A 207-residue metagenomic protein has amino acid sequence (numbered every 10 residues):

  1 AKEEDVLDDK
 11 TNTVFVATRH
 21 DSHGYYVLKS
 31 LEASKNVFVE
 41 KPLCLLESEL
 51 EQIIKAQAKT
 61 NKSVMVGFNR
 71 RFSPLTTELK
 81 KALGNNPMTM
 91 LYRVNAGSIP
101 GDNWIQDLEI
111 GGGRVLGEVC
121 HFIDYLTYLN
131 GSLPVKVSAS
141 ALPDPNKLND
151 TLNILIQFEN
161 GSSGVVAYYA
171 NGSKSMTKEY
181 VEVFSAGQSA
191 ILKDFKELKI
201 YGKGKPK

Functional and structural regions predicted by a protein language model:
K2-I54: Beta-loop-alpha module in the N-terminal Rossmann-like domain of NAD(P)-dependent dehydrogenases, especially those
T13, T89, S163: Short, Asp-centered acidic motifs that coordinate Mg2+ and/or phosphate in catalytic or ligand-binding sites
R19-D21, R70-R71, N171: Short glycine-rich anion-binding loops that position phosphate/pyrophosphate groups of nucleotides and phosphorylated
A33-K35, T60-S63, S162: A short helix->loop->beta-strand "cap" motif at the edges of active sites that frequently abuts
V39, V64-V66, L192: Hydrophobic residues in well-ordered beta-strands that form the structural core
S63, R70-S140, P145: Predominantly a Rossmann-like dinucleotide-binding segment in NAD(P)-dependent oxidoreductases
G117, I123-E197: Contiguous beta-strand/loop segments that form the cofactor/metal-binding neighborhood of enzyme cores
D194, K203-K207: C-terminal helical cap and adjacent loop that interface with cofactors, partners, or active-site loops
